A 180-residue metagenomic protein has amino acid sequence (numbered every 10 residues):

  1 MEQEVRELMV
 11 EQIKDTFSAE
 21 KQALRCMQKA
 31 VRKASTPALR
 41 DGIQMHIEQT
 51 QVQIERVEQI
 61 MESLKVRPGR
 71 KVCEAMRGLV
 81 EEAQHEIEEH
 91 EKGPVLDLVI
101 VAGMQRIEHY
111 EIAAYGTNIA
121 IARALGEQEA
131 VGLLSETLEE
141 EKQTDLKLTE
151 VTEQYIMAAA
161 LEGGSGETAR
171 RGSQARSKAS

Functional and structural regions predicted by a protein language model:
M1-S180: Amphipathic alpha-helical hairpins
